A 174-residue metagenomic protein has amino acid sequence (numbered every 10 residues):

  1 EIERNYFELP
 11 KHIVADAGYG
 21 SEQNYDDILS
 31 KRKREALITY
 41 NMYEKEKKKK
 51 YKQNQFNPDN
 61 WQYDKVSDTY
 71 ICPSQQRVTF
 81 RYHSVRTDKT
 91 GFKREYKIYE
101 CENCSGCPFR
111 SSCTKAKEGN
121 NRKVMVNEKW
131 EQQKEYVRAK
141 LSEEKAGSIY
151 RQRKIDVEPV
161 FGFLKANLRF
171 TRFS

Functional and structural regions predicted by a protein language model:
E1-S174: Anion-binding and metal-coordination hotspots
